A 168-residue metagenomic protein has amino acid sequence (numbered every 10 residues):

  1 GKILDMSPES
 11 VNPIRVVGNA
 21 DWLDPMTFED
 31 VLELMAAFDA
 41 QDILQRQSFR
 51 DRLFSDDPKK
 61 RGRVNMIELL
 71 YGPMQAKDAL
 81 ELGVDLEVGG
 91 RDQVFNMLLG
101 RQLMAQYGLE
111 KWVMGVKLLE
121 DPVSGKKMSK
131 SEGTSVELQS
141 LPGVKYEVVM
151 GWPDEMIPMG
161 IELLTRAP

Functional and structural regions predicted by a protein language model:
G1-G115: Divalent-metal (Mg2+/Mn2+/Ca2+)-assisted nucleotide/phosphate chemistry catalytic cores
A36-D39, V116-P168: Catalytic adenosine-cofactor/nucleotide-binding cores of aminoacyl-tRNA synthetases and other
